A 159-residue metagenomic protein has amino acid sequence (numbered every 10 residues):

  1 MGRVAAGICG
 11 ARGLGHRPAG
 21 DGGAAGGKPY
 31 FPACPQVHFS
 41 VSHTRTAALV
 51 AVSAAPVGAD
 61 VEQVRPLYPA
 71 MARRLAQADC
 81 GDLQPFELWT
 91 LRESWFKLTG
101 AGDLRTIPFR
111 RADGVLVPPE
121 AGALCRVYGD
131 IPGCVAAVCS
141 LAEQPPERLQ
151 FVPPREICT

Functional and structural regions predicted by a protein language model:
M1-T159: Core catalytic alpha/beta fold that binds nucleotide/phospho-ligands
